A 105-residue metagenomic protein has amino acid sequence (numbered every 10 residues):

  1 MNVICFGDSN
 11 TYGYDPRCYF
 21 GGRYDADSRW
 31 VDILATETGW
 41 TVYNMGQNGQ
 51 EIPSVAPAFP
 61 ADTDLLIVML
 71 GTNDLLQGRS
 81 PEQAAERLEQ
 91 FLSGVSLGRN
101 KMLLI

Functional and structural regions predicted by a protein language model:
M1-N48, A56-P60: Serine-esterase "nucleophile elbow" of acetyl-processing enzymes
G13, E51, D74-L76: Feature marks short, surface-exposed loop/turn motifs that line or immediately flank catalytic pockets and channel
Y24, N48, I52, P81-A85: A conditional alpha-helix N-cap/helix-loop micro-motif detector
E37, A56-I105: Alpha-helical cap/lid subdomain in secreted, periplasmic, or secretory-pathway luminal O-acyl-processing enzymes
